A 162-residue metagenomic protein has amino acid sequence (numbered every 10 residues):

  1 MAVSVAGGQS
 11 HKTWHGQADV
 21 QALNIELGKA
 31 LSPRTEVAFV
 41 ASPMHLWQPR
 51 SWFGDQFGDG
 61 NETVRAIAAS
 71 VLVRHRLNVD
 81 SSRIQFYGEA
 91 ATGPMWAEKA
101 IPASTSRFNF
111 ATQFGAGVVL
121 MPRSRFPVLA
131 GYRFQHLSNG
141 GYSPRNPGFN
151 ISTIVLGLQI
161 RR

Functional and structural regions predicted by a protein language model:
M1, P33-F39, S82-G88, S124-V128 (+1 more regions): Outer-envelope beta-barrel architecture signal
M1-L31, N146, I151-R162: Short glycine/proline- and aromatic-enriched beta-strand/turn motifs that initiate or cap beta-hairpins
M1-Q9, F39-H45, G88-P94, A130-H136: Transmembrane beta-barrel strands of outer-membrane/channel proteins
A6-H11, G54-F57, A97-K99, S138-G140: Extracytoplasmic loops and strand-loop junctions of Gram-negative outer membrane beta-barrel proteins
W14-V20, G58-A66, A103-N109, R145-I151: Replace "Gram-negative outer membrane beta-barrel proteins" with "bacterial and organellar outer membrane beta-barrel
Q21-A100, Q159: Gram-negative (and chloroplast) outer-membrane scaffold detector with strong preference for beta-barrel transmembrane
A69-V71, A90-P94, F108-V118, F134: Hydrophobic alpha-helical segments of small multi-pass membrane proteins
G117-R162: Predominantly the C-terminal beta-signal and adjacent terminal strand-loop region of outer-membrane beta-barrel
